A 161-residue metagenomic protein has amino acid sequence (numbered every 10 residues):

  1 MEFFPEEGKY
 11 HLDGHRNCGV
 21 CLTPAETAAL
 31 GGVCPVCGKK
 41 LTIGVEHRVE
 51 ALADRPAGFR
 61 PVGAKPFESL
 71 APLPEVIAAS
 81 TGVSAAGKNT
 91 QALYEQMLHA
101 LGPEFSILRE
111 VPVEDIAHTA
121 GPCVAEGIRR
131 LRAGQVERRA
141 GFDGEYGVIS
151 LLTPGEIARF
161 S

Functional and structural regions predicted by a protein language model:
M1-S161: C-terminal functional module detector
